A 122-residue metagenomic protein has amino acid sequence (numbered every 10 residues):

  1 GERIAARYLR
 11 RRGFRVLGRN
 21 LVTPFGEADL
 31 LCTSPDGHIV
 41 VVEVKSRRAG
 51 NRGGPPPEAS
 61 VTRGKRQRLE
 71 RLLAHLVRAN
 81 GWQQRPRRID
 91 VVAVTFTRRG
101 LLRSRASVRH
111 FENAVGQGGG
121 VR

Functional and structural regions predicted by a protein language model:
G1-L21: Acidic-basic catalytic patches of nuclease active cores, encompassing PD-(D/E)XK and other metal-cofactor nuclease
L9, A28-C32, D36-N51, L69: Conserved catalytic cores of phosphodiester-cleaving nucleases, focusing on short active-site segments
V16, P56, A106, H110: Residue-level signal for pocket-adjacent positions within structured domains
L21-T23, S46: Short, glycine/acidic-enriched loop or turn micro-motifs at the edges of active sites
G26-A28, V40, R87-I89, A106: Change "...and in nucleic-acid phosphodiester-cleaving endonucleases..." to "...and in nucleic-acid processing enzymes
L31, D90-V92, R109: Conserved hydrophobic/aromatic positions in well-ordered beta-strands
S46-R99: Catalytic cores of nucleic-acid endonucleases
T95-R122: Short, low-complexity, polybasic intrinsically disordered segments
